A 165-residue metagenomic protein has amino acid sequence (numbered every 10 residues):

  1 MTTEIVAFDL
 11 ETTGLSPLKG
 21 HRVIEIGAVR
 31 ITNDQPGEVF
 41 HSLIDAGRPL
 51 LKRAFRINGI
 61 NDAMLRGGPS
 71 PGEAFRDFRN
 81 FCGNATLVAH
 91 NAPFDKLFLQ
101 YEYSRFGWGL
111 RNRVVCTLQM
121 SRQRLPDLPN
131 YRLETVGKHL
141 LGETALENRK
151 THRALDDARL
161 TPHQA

Functional and structural regions predicted by a protein language model:
M1-N112, P126-N130, E134-H152: Conserved non-catalytic scaffold segment of RNase H-like nuclease domains
T12-G14, Q119, L160: Short, glycine/acidic-enriched loop or turn micro-motifs at the edges of active sites
A74, R122, D157: Short Asp/Glu-rich motifs
G109-S121: Short, acidic/small-residue loops that bind anionic groups at enzyme active sites
Q119-R122, K138, H163: Generic alpha-helical structural context detector
R153-Q164: Acidic, divalent-metal-coordinating active-site segment for phosphoryl/phosphodiester hydrolysis, typified by short
